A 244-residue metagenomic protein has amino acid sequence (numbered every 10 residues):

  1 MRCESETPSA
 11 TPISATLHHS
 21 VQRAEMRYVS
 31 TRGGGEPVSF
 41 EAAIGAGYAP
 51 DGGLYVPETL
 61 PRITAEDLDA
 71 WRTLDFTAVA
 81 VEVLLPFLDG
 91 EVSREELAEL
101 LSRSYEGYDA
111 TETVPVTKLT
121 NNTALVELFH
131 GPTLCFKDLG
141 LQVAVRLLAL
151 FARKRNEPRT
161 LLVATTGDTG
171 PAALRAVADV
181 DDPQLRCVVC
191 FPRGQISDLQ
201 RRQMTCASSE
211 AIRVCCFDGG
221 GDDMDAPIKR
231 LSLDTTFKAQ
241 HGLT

Functional and structural regions predicted by a protein language model:
R2-S14: Low-acidity, Ser/Thr- and Arg-rich intrinsically disordered low-complexity segments
H19-T244: PLP-dependent amino-acid enzyme catalytic core
